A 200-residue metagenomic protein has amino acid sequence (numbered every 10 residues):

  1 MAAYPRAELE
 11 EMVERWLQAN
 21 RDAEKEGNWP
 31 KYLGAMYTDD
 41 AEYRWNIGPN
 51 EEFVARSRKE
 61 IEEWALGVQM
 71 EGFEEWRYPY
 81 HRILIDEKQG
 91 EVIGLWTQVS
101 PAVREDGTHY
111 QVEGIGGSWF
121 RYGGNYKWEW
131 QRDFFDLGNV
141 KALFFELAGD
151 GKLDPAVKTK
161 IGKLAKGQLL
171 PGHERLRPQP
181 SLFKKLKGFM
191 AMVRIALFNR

Functional and structural regions predicted by a protein language model:
A3-E8, M70-R200: A beta-strand edge to alpha-helix "cap/lid" segment located at domain peripheries
Y4-N28, Y32: Short, aromatic-enriched amphipathic alpha-helices that serve as compact interaction elements
R6, W29-V92: A solvent-exposed, acidic/Ser-Thr-rich amphipathic alpha-helical stretch
V13, A41-Y43, K187: N-terminal/domain-start segments enriched in small and hydrophobic, helix-friendly residues, covering either
V13-N20, E24, Y37, I61 (+4 more regions): Hydrophobic alpha-helical core bundles mediating ligand binding, dimerization, or RNAP-core interactions
